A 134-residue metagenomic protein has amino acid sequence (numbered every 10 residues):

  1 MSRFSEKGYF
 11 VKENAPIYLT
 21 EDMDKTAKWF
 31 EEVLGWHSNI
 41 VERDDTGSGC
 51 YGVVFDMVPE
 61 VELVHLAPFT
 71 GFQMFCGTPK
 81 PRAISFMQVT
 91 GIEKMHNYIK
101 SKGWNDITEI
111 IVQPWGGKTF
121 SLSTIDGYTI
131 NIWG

Functional and structural regions predicted by a protein language model:
M1-A27, E32, A83-S85: N-terminal beta-strand motif that seeds the catalytic metal site of vicinal oxygen chelate
M1-Y9, Y18, H96-G134: Vicinal oxygen chelate
I17-E62: Core segments of cupin and vicinal oxygen chelate
D22-M23, V89-E93: Helix N-cap motif at beta-to-alpha junctions
W29, E93-Y98: Short amphipathic alpha-helices within nucleic acid-binding modules
D45-Y51, P81, P114-K118: Short acidic/glycine-enriched loop/turn segments that link adjacent beta-strands
G52, F86, T119-S121: Short hydrophobic/aromatic beta-strand element in the GNAT-like acyltransferase core that lines or flanks the acyl-donor
E62-H65, Q73, S121, I130-N131: Conserved beta-strand in the GNAT
